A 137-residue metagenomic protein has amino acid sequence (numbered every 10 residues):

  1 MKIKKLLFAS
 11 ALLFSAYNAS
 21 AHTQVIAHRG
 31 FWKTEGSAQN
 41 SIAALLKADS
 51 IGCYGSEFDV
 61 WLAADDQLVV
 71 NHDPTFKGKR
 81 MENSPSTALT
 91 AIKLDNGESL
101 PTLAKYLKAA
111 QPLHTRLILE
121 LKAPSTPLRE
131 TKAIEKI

Functional and structural regions predicted by a protein language model:
M1-K2: N-terminal secretory signal peptides that target proteins for export/translocation
K5-S15: Sec-dependent N-terminal signal peptides
Y17-I137: Phosphate-group recognition and catalysis centered on beta-loop-alpha active-site segments
